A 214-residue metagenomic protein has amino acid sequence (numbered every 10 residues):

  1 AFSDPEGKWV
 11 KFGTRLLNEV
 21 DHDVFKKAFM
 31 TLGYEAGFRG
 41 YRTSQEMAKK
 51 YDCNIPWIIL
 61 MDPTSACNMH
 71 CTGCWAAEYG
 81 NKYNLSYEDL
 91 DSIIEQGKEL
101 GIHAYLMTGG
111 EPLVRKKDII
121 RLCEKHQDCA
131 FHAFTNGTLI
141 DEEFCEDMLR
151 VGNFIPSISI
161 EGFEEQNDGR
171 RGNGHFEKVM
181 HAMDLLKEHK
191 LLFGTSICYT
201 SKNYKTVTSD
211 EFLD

Functional and structural regions predicted by a protein language model:
F2-E143: Conserved alpha-helical substructure of the radical SAM core
Y87-M107, R115-D214: Radical SAM/AdoMet-radical enzyme domain recognition
